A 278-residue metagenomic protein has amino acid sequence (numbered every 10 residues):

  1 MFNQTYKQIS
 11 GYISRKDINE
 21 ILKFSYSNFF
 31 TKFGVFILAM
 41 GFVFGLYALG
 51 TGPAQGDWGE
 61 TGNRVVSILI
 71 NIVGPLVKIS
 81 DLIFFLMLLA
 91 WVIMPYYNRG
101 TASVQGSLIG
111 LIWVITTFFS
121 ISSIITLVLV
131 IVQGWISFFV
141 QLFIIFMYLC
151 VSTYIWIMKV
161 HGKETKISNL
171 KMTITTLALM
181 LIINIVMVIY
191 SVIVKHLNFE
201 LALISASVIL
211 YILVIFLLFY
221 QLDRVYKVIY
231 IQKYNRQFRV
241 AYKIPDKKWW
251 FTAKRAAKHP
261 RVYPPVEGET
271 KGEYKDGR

Functional and structural regions predicted by a protein language model:
M1-V92: N-terminal topogenic module of multi-pass integral membrane proteins
F2-K7, G52, D81-P95, F143-H161 (+2 more regions): Membrane-water interface of transmembrane alpha-helices
A48-I79, G100, I125-I144, K166-S168 (+1 more regions): Membrane-helix interface and helix-disruption motif detector
V77-L129, W156: Internal transmembrane alpha-helix with an interfacial aromatic "cap," most often the third helix
M87-S107, T153-M172, V228-F238: Cytoplasmic membrane-interface regions of multi-pass membrane proteins
V114-T173: Membrane-proximal helix-loop-helix units in multi-pass membrane proteins
W156-I185, N198-S205: Membrane-helix boundary/juxtamembrane motif in polytopic membrane proteins
M180-R278: C-terminal transmembrane-bundle signature of multipass membrane proteins, characterized by strong activation on
